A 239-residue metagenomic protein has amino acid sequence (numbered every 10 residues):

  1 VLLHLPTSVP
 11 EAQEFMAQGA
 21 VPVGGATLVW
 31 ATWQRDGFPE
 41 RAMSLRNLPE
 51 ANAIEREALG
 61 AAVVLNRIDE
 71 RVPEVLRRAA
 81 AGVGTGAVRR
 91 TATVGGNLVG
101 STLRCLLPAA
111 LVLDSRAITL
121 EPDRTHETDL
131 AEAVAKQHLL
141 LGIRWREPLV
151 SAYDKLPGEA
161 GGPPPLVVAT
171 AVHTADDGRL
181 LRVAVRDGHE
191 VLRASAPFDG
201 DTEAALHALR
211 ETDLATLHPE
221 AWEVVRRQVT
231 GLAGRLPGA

Functional and structural regions predicted by a protein language model:
V1-A239: C-terminal structural segment of proteins
